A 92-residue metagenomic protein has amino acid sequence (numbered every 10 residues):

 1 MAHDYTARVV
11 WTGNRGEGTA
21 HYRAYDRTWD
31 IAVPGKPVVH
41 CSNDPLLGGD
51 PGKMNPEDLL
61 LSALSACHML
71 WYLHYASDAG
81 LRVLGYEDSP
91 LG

Functional and structural regions predicted by a protein language model:
M1-S62, L73-G92: Extended beta-strand/beta-hairpin segments
C67-H68: Alpha-helical metal-binding/catalytic segments enriched in His/Glu/Asp
